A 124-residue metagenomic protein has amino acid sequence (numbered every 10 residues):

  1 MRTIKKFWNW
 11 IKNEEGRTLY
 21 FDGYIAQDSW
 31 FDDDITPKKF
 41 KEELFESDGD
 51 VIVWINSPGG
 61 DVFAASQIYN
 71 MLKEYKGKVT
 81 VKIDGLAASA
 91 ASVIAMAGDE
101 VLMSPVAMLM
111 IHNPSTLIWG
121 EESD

Functional and structural regions predicted by a protein language model:
M1-D124: Terminal-region recognition feature
